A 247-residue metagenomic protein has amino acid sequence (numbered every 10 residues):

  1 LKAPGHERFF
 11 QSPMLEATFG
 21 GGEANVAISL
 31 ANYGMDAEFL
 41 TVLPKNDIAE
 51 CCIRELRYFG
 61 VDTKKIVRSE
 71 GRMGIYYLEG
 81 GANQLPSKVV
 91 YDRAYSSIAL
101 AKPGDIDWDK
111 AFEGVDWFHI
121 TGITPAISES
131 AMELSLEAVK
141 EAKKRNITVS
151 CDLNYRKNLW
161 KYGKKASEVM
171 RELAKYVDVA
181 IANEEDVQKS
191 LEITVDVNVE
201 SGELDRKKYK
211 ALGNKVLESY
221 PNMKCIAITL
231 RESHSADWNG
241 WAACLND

Functional and structural regions predicted by a protein language model:
L1-R8: Positively charged, low-complexity intrinsically disordered leader regions
F10-G20, D247: Short pre-catalytic strand/loop immediately N-terminal to key active-site residues, enriched for Gly-Thr
N25-D36: Alpha-helix C-terminal capping segments
D36-G122: Conserved N-terminal subdomain of the carbohydrate kinase-like
A37, T63, V149-S150, I181: Hydrophobic beta-strand scaffold residues
E141-T148, Y220-K224: A short helix->loop->beta-strand "cap" motif at the edges of active sites that frequently abuts
R145-N154, L159: Short beta-strand/loop segments at the ligand-binding rim of alpha/beta enzyme cores
L159-N246: Conserved phosphate/ATP/ADP-binding segment of small-molecule kinases
